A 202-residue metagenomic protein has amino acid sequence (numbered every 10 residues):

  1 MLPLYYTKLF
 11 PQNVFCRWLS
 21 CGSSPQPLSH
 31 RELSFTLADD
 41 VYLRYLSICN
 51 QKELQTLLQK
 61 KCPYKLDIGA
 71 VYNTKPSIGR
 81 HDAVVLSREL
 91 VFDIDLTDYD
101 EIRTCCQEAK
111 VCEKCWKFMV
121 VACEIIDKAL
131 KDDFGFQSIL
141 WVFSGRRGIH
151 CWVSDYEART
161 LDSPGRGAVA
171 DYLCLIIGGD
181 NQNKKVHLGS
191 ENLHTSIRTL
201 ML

Functional and structural regions predicted by a protein language model:
M1-S144, D155-S163, A168-A170, L175-L202: Signature for HUH/AEP ssDNA processing cores
R147-V153: A generic structural motif
